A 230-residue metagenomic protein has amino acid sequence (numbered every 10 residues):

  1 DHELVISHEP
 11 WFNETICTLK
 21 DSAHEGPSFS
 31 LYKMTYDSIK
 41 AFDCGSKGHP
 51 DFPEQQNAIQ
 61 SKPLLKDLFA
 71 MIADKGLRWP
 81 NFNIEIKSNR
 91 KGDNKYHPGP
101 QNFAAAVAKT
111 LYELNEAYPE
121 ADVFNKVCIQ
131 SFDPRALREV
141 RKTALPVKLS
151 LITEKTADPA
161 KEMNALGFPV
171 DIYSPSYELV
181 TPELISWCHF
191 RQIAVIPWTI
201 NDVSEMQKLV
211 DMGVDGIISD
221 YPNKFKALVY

Functional and structural regions predicted by a protein language model:
D1-H2, Y221: Residue-level recognition of short loop/turn positions
E3, H8-K148, P169, P175 (+1 more regions): Metal-dependent phosphodiesterase/phospholipase catalytic core, i.e., the His/Asp/Glu-rich active-site region
T143, V147-Y230: C-terminal active-site rim and adjoining tail of enzyme catalytic domains
